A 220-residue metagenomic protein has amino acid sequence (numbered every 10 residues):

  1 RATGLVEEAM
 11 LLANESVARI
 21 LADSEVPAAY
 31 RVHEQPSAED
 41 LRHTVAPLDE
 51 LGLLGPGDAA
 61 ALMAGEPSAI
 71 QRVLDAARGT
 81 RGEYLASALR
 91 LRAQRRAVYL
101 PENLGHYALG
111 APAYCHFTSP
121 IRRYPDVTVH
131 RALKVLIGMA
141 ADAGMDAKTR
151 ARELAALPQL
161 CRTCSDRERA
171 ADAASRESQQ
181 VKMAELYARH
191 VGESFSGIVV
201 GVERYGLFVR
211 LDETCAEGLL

Functional and structural regions predicted by a protein language model:
R1: Long, basic N-terminal domains or extensions that often function in RNA/ssDNA interaction or organelle/cellular
G4, S16, E39, L48-L220: Structured C-terminal cores of nucleic-acid metabolism proteins
G4-M10, Y30: A conserved active-site cap/scaffold subdomain adjacent to cofactor or substrate pockets
S16-E25: Active-site palm subdomain of RNA-directed nucleic acid polymerases
L21, A46-L48: Hydrophobic alpha-helix position signal
V26-A38, K182-M183: Conserved short loop/turn motifs at secondary-structure junctions
H43: Active-site loop-helix segments enriched in His/Asp/Glu that coordinate and activate a nucleophilic water at divalent
